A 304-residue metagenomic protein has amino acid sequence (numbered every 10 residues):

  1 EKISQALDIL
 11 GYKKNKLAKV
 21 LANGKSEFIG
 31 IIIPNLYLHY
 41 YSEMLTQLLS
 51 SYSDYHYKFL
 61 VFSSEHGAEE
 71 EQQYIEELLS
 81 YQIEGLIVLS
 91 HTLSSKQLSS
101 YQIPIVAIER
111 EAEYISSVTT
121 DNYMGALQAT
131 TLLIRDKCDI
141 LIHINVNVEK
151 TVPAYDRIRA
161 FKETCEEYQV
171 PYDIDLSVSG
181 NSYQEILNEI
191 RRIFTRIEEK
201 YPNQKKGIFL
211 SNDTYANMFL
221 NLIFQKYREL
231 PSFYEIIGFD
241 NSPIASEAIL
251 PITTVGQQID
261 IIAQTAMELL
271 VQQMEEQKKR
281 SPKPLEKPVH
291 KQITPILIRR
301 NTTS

Functional and structural regions predicted by a protein language model:
E1-K25: N-terminal helix-turn-helix DNA-binding module of bacterial transcription factors
G24-T131, E199: Alpha-helical recognition/docking segments in bacterial nutrient-uptake and carbohydrate-utilization systems
Y52-S63, K162-L187: Short beta-strand elements in bilobed, periplasmic/extracellular small-molecule ligand-binding domains
E84, C138-L141, K206: Short acidic/polar active-site loop segments enriched in Thr and Asp
V118-H143, R159-E163, E185-T195, A216 (+1 more regions): Hydrophobic alpha-helical segments within soluble ligand-binding/sensing domains
A129-L176, P282-T302: An alpha-beta-alpha
T195-G207, S211-S304: Flexible loop/turn connectors
